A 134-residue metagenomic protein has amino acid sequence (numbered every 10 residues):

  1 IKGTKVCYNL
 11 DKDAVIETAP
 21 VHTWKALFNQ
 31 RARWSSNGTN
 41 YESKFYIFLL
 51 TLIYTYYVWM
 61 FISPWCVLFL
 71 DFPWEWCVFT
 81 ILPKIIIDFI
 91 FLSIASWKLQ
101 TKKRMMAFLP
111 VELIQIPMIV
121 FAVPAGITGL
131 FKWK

Functional and structural regions predicted by a protein language model:
I1-Y46: Catalytic donor/gating beta->alpha subdomain of glycosyltransferases that bind UDP-sugars
L27, W34, M118, W133-K134: Tryptophan-centered motif/residue detector
L49-K132: Membrane-embedded multi-pass helical conduit in multi-pass membrane proteins, especially envelope-biosynthetic
